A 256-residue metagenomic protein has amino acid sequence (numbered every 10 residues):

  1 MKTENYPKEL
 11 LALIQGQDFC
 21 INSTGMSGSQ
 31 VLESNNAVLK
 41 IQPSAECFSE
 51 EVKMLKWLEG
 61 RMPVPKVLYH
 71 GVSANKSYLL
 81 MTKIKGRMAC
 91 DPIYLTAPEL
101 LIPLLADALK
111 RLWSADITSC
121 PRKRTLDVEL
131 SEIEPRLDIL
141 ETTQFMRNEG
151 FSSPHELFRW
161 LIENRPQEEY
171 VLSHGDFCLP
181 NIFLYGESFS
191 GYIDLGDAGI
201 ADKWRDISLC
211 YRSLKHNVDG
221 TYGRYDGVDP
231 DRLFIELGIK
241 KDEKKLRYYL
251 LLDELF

Functional and structural regions predicted by a protein language model:
K2-L10, R111-G175, K241-K244: An alpha-helical support segment within catalytic cores of ATP-dependent transferases
L13-N22: Conserved N-terminal boundary motif of the eukaryotic protein kinase catalytic domain
G16-Q17, S34-A37, E59-V64, Y185-F189 (+2 more regions): Short glycine/proline-enriched coil/turn segments at helix->beta-strand junctions
N22, E236-F256: Charged phosphate-binding loop/patch that engages nucleotide di/tri-phosphates or the phosphate backbone of nucleic
N22-R122: ATP-binding pocket architecture of kinase catalytic cores
G28-S34, L39, E156-R205: Active-site acidic catalytic loop and adjacent metal/ATP-binding pocket of ATP-dependent phosphoryl transfer enzymes
L101-L104, G150, K203: An acidic site on a long C-lobe helix of protein kinase domains
E169-S173, Y185-K241: Active-site Asp-x-Gly
